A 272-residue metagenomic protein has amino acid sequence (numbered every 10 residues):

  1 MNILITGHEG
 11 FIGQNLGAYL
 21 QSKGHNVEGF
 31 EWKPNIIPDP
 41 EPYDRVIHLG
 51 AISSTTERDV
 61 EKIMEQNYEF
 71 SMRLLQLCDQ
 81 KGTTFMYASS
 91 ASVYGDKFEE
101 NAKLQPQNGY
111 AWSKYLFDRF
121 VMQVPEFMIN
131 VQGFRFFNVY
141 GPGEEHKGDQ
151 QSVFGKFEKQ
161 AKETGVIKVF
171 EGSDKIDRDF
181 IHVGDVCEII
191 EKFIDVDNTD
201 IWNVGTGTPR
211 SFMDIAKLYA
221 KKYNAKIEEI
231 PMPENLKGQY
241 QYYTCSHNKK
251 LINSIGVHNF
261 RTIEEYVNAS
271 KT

Functional and structural regions predicted by a protein language model:
I3-S22: N-terminal Rossmann NAD(P)H-binding glycine-rich loop of SDR-like oxidoreductase domains
T6, V46-G50, F85-A91, F134-F136: SDR active-site strand-loop-helix element
Q21, N26-P40: Adenosine-cofactor binding site in Rossmann-like domains, unifying the SAM/SAH pocket of S-adenosylmethionine-dependent
I37-Q66, L77, V93-K97: NAD(P)H-binding glycine-rich loop region in Rossmannoid oxidoreductase-like domains and their noncatalytic homologs
M72-G109, Q132: Conserved Rossmann-fold NAD(P)-dependent oxidoreductase catalytic core, especially the SDR/UDP-sugar
G109, F120-D177, V183-C187, L218-Y219: NAD(P)-dependent short-chain dehydrogenase/reductase
Y110, K114: Active-site YXXXK catalytic motif of short-chain dehydrogenase/reductase
E163-T272: C-terminal substrate-binding subdomain of Rossmann-fold SDR/epimerase-dehydratase oxidoreductases
